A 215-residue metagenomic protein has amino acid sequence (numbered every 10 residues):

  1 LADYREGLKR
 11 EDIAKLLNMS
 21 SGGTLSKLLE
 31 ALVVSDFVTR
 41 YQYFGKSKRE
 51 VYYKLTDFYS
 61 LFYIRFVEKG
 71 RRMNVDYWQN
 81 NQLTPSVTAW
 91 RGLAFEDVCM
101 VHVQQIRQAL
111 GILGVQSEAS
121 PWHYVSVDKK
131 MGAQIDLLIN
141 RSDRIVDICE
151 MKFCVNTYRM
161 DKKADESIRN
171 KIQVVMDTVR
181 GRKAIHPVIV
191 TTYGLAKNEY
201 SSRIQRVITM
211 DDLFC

Functional and structural regions predicted by a protein language model:
L1-A2, M100: Hydrophobic residues on short alpha-helical segments
Y4-L16: Short acidic, hydrophobic short linear motifs in intrinsically disordered regions
G22, A31, T39-C215: A cross-kingdom feature that marks ATP-driven nucleic-acid transaction machinery
L28: Residues within the DNA-recognition helix of helix-turn-helix
D36: Glycine-centered, phosphate/nucleic-acid-interacting loop/turn motifs that mediate DNA/RNA or nucleotide
